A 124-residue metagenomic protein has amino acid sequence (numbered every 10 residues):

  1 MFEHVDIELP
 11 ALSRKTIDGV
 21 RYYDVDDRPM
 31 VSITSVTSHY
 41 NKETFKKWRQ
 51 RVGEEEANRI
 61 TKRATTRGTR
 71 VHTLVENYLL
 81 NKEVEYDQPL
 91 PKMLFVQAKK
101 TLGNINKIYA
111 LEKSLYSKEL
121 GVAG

Functional and structural regions predicted by a protein language model:
M1-R70: Charged, glycine-rich intrinsically disordered N-terminal tails and low-complexity linkers that flank
F2-K15, R59-G124: Catalytic cores of nuclease domains that cleave nucleic-acid phosphodiester backbones
